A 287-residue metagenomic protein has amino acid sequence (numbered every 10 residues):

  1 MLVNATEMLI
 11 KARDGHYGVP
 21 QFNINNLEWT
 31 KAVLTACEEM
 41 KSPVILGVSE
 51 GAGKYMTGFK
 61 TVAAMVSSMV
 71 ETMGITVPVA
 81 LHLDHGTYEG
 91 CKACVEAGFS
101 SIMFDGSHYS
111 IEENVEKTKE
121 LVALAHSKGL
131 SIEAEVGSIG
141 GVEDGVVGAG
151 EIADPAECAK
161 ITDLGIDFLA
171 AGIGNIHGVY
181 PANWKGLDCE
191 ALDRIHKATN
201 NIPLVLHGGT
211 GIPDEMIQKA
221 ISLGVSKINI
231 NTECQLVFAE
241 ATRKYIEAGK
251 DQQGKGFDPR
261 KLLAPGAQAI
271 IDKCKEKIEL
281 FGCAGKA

Functional and structural regions predicted by a protein language model:
V3-G15, L27-A52, T57-T76, H85-I202 (+5 more regions): Alpha/beta enzyme core
N4-P20, Q253-R260: Generic N-terminal amphipathic, Lys/Arg-enriched alpha-helix
Y17-N25, E50-K54, K261, P265: A short N-terminal beta->alpha junction/helix N-cap motif
Q21, Q218, Q235, Q252-Q253 (+1 more regions): Residue-identity detector for glutamine
L206-G208: Thr-Gly-centered strand-to-loop micro-motif
I246-A287: Extended, intrinsically disordered, low-complexity segments
